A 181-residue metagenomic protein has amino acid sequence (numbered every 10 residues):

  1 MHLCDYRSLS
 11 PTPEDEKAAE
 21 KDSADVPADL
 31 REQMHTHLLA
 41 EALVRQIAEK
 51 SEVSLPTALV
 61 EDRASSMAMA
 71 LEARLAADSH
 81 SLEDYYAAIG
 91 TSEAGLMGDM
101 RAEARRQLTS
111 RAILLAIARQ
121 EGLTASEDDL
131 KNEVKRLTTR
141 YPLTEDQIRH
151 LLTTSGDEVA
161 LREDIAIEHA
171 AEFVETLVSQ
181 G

Functional and structural regions predicted by a protein language model:
M1-G181: FKBP-type peptidyl-prolyl cis-trans isomerases
